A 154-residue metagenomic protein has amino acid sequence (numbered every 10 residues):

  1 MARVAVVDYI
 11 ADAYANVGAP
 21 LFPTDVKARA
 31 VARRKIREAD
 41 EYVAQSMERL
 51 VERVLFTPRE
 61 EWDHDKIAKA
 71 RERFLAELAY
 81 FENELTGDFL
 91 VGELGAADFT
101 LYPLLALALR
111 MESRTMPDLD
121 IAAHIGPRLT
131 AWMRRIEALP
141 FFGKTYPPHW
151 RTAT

Functional and structural regions predicted by a protein language model:
M1-A68, F89: GST-like domain detector, emphasizing the conserved glutathione-binding G-site in the N-terminal thioredoxin-like
N16-V17, N83-E93, L139-Y146: Surface-exposed helix-capping loop/turn segments at secondary-structure junctions
M47, G92-T115, I125-R128: GST superfamily/GST-like fold recognition
E61-D65, R114-A123: Acidic, serine/threonine/proline-rich low-complexity intrinsically disordered regions
D65-E84: Amphipathic alpha-helical packing segments from all-alpha helical-bundle domains
A123-T154: Long hydrophobic alpha-helical segments typical of transmembrane helices together with their membrane-interfacial
